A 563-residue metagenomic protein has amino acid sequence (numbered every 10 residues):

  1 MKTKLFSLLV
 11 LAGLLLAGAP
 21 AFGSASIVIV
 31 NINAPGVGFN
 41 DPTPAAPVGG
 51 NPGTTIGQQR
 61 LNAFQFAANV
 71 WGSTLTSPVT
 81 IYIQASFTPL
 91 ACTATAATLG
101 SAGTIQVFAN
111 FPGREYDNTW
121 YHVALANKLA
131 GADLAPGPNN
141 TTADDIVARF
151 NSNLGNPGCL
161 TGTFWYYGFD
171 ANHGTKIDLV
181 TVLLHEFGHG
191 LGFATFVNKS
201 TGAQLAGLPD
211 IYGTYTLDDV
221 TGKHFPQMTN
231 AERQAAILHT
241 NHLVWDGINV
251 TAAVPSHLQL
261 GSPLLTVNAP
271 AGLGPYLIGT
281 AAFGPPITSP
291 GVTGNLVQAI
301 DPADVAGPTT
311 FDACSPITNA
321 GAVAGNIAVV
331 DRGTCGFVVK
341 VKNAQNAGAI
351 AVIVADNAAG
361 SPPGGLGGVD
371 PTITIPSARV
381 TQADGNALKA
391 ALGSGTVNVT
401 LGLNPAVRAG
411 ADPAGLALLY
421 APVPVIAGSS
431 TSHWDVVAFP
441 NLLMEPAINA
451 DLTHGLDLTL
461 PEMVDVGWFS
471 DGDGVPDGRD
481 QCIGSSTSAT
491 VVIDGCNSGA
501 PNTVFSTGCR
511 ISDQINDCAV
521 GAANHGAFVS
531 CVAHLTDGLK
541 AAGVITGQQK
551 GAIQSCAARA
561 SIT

Functional and structural regions predicted by a protein language model:
M1-L9: Bacterial N-terminal signal peptides that target proteins for export
G18-P20: N-terminal signal peptide c-region/cleavage motif recognized by signal peptidases
S24-L184, G190-S262, T396-F469: Extracellular zinc-dependent metalloprotease catalytic-domain scaffold
L61-A68, G72, V147, K176 (+12 more regions): Extracytoplasmic/secreted envelope proteins and their assembly/folding machinery, especially bacterial periplasmic
A67-V79, F87, S152-L154, L183-F187 (+12 more regions): Sec/Tat-exported extracytoplasmic proteins
T251-P424: Structured lumen-facing ectodomains of secretory-pathway proteins
G385, A391-G402, A450-G474, G478 (+1 more regions): A recurrent domain-boundary module in secreted/ectodomain proteins
M463, F469-R559: Extracellular calcium-associated, cysteine-rich motifs in secreted modular proteins
